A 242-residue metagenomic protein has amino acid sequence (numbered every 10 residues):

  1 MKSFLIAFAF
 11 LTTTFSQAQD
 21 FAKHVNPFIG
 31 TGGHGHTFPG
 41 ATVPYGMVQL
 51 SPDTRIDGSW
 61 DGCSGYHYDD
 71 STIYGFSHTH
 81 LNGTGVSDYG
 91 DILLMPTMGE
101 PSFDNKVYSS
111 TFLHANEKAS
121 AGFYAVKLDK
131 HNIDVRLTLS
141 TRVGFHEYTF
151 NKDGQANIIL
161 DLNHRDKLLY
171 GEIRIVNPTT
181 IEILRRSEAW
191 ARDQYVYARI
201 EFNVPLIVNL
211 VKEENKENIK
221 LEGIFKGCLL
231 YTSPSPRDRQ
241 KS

Functional and structural regions predicted by a protein language model:
M1-Q19: Bacterial Sec-dependent N-terminal signal peptides
Q19-S233, R237: Accessory carbohydrate-recognition regions in carbohydrate-active enzymes
